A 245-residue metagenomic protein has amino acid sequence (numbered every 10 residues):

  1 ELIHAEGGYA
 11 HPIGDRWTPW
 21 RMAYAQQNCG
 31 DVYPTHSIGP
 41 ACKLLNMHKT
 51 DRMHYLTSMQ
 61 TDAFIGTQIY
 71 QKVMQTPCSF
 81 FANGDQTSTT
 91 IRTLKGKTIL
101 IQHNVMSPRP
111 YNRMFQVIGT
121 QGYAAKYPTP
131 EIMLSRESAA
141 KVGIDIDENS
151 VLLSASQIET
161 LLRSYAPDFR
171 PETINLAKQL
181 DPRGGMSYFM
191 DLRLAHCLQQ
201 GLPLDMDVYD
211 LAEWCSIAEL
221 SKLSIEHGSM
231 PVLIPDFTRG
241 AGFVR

Functional and structural regions predicted by a protein language model:
E1-F81: Predominantly a Rossmann-like dinucleotide-binding segment in NAD(P)-dependent oxidoreductases
Y9, Q60-D62, T93-K95, V105 (+2 more regions): Short, flexible loop/turn elements at secondary-structure junctions
D15-W20, T67-Q71, R113-M114, P128-E131 (+1 more regions): Short aromatic-enriched loop/helix-cap "lid" or pocket-rim segments at secondary-structure transitions that line
S37, C42, P110-I118, A125-P128 (+1 more regions): C-terminal helical cap and adjacent loop that interface with cofactors, partners, or active-site loops
M47-L56, T98-I101, A124-Y127, L204-D205 (+1 more regions): Acidic/polar loop patches that form or flank catalytic/metal-binding clefts of enzymes that bind anionic ligands
M53, Q86-S88, N112-M114: Short, acidic/polar N-cap/turn motifs at the starts of alpha helices
G84, T89-K95, V117-G119: Active-site beta-strand termini and strand-to-loop segments that position acidic
I101-Y111: Glycine-rich phosphate/pyrophosphate-binding beta-alpha loops
